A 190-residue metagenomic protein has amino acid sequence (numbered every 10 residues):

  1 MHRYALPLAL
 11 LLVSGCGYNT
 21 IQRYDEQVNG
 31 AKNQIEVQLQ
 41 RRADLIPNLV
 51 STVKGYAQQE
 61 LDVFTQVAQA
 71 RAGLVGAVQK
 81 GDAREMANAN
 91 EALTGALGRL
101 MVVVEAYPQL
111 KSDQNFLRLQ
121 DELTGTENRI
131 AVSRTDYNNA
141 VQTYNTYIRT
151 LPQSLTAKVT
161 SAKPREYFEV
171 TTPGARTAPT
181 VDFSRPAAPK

Functional and structural regions predicted by a protein language model:
Y4-K190: A helix-centric hydrophobic-segment signal that preferentially recognizes long, alpha-helical stretches used
